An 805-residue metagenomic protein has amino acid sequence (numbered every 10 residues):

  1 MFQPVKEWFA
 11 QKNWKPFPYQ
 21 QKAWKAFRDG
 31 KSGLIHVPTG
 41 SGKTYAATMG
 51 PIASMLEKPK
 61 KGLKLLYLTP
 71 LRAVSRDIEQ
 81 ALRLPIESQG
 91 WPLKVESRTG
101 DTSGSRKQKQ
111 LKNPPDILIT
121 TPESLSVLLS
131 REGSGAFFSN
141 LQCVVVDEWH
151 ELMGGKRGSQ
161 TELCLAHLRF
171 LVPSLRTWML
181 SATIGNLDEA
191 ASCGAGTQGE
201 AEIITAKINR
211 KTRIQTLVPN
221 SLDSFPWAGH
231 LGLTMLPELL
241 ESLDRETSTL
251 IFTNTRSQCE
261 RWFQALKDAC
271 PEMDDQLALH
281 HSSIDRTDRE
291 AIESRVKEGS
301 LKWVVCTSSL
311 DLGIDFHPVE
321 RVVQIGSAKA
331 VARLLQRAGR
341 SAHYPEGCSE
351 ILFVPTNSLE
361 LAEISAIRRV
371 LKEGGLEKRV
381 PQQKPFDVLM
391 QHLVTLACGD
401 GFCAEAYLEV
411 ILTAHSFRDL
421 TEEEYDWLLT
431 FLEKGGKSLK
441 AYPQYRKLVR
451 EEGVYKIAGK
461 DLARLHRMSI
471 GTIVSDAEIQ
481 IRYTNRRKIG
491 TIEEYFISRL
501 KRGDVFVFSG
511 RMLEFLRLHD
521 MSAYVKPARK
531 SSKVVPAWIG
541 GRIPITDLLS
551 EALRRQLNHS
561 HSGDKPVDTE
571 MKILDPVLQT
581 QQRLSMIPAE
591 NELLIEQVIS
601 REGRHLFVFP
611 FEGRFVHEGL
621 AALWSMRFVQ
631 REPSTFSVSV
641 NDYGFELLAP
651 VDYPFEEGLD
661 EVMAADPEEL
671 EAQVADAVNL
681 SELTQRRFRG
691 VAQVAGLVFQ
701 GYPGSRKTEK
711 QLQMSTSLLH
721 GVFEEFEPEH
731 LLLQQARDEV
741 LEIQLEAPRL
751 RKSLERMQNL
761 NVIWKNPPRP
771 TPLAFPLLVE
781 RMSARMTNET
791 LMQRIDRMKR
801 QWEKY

Functional and structural regions predicted by a protein language model:
M1-Q11, K15-S41, A46-G453: Helicase motor core with emphasis on the C-terminal RecA-like subdomain
L408-I411, H415-E478, I492-E493, P536 (+1 more regions): Extended, highly charged accessory segments
I473-S475, L500, V507: Short, well-ordered loop/turn sites that connect or cap secondary structure elements
Q480-Y483, K526: Short, acidic/hydrophobic/Gly-rich beta-strand patch recurrent on exposed beta strands that often constitutes part
R486-V505: A conserved acidic, glycine/proline-rich C-terminal tail/linker
R511-L518: Short beta-strand-centered aromatic/proline hotspots
H519-P536: Short, solvent-exposed secondary-structure boundary/capping segments
